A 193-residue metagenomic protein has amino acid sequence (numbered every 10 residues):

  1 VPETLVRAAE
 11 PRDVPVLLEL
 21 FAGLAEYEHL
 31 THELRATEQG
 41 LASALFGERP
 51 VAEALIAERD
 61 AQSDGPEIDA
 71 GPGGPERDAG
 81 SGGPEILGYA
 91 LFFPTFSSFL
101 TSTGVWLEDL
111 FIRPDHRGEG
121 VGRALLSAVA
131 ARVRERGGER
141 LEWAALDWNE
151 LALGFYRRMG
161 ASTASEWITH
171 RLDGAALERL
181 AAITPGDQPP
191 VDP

Functional and structural regions predicted by a protein language model:
L5-L17, L30: A short beta-loop-alpha structural element at the N-terminal edge of CoA-dependent acyl/N-acetyltransferase catalytic
E19-E33: Helix-loop element at the rim of GNAT/NAT acetyltransferase active sites that forms part of the acceptor-substrate
T31-A54: Active-site rim helix/loop that mediates acceptor-substrate recognition in acyltransferases
I56, P84-F93, W106, F111: Conserved beta-strand in the GNAT
A57, G118-R123: Glycine-rich acyl-CoA binding loop
E85, T95-L107, R117, E139 (+1 more regions): A conserved beta-turn-beta hairpin within the catalytic core of GNAT-like acetyltransferases that forms part
R113, A124-R140, S162: Conserved acyl-CoA
R117, E142-A152, R171-A175: Conserved beta-strand-loop-alpha-helix junction that forms the acyl-donor binding cleft
